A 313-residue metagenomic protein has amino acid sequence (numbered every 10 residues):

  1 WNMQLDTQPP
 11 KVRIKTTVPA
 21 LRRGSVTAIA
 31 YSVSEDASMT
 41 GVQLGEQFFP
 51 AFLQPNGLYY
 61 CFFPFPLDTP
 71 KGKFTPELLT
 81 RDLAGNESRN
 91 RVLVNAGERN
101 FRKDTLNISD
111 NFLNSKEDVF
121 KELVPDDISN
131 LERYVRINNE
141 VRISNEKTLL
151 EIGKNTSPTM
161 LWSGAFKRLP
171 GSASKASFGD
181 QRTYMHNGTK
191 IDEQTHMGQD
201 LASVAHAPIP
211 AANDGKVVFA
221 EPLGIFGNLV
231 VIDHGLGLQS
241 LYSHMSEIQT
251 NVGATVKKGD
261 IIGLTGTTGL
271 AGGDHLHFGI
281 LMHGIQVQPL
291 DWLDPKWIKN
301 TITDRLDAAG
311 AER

Functional and structural regions predicted by a protein language model:
W1-K11: Proline/serine/threonine-rich low-complexity linkers at boundaries of modular beta-sandwich domains
P9-K15, I209: Proline-enriched interdomain boundary motifs that mark the N-terminal boundary and often initiate the first structured
P10, D36-T40, N228: Short beta-strand/loop motifs in extracellular/secreted proteins, especially within beta-sandwich accessory domains
T16-R22: Short beta-strand segments of immunoglobulin-like
P19, P64-P66, T189: Outer-membrane beta-barrel proteins
V26-V33, M39-S177: Non-catalytic extracellular/periplasmic "stalk" and linker regions immediately N-terminal to catalytic or recognition
A165-E312: Catalytic cores of peptidoglycan-degrading enzymes
